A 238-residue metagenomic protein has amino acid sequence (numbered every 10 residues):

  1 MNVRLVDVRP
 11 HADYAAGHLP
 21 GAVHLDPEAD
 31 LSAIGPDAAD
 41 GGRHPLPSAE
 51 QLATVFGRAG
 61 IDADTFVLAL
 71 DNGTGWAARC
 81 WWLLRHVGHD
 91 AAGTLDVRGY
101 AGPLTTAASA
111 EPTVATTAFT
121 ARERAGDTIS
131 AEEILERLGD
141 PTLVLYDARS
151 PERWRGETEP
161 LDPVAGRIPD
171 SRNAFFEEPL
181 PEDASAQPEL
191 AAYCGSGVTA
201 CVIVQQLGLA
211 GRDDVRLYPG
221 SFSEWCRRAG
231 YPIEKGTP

Functional and structural regions predicted by a protein language model:
M1-A63, E133-P188, R227: Positively charged, proline/Ser/Thr-rich regional signature most characteristic of the Rhodanese/CDC25-like
H18-G21, W82-L83, E159-D162, Q205-G208 (+1 more regions): Short, glycine/charged-enriched secondary-structure capping and boundary segments
V23, G41, L104-E111, D162-V164 (+1 more regions): Short, hinge-like loop/turn segments at secondary-structure boundaries
L25-E28, D96, G236: Short beta->alpha connector loops at strand-helix junctions that form conserved, small/polar/Pro-enriched
A39-E132, R137, E157, T199-S221: Thiolate-centered catalytic microenvironments shared by cysteine-dependent enzyme domains
V67, L190-A191: Alpha/beta-hydrolase fold nucleophile elbow
C194: Short cysteine clusters
V215-P238: Cysteine-dependent PTP/DSP-like catalytic domain, specifically the C-terminal lobe
